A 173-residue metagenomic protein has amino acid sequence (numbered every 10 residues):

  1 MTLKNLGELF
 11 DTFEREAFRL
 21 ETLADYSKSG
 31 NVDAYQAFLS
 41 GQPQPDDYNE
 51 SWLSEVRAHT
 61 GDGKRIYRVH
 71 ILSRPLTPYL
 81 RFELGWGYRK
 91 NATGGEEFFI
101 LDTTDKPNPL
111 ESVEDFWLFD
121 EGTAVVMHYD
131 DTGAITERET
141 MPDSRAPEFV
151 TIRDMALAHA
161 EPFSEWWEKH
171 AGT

Functional and structural regions predicted by a protein language model:
M1-T173: PLD/PLD-like phosphodiesterase catalytic module centered on the HKD motif
